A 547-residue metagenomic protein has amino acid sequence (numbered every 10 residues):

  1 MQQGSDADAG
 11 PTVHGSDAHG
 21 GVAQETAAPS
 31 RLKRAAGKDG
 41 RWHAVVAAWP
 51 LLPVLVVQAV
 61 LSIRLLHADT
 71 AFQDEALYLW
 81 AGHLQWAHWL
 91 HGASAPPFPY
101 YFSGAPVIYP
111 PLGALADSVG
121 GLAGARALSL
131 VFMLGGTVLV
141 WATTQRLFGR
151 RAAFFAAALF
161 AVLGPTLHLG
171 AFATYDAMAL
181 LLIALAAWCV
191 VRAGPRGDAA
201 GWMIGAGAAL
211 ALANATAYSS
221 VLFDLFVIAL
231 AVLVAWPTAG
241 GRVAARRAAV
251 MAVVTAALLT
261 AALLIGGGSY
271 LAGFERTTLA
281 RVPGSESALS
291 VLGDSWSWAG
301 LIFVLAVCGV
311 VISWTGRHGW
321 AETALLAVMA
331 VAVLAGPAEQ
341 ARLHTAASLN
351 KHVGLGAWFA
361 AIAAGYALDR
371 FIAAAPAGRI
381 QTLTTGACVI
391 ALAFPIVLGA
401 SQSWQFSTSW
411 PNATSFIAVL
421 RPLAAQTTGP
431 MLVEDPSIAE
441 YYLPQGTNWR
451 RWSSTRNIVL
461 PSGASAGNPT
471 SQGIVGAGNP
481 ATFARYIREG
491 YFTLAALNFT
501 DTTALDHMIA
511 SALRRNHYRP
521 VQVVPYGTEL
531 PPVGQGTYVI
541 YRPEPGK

Functional and structural regions predicted by a protein language model:
A23, L147-R151, A186-M203, A213 (+1 more regions): Membrane-interface transmembrane helices that cradle and orient dolichyl/undecaprenyl
V54-Q58, A156-A161, L210, N214: Short helix- or helix-capping micro-motifs that position conserved polar/aromatic residues at function-defining sites
L65-Q73, W89-P110, V119, G467-N468: Membrane-proximal lumenal/periplasmic loop motifs of glycosylation machinery
F72, S129, A171-M178: Short acidic/glycine- and proline-prone juxtamembrane loop motifs at membrane-interface regions of multi-pass membrane
A127-F148, L185, C189: Transmembrane-helix motifs of polytopic, lipid-linked glycan transferases
L212-A215, D224-H318, G336, Q340-A347 (+1 more regions): Transmembrane-lumen/periplasm boundary regions of multi-pass, lipid-linked membrane glycan transferases
S220-V221, P337-A338, R342, A367-I372 (+3 more regions): Transmembrane alpha-helical segments
F406-P411, R421-G467, S471, Y491-L505: Short periplasmic/luminal acceptor-recognition loop of GT-C membrane glycosyltransferases, typified by
